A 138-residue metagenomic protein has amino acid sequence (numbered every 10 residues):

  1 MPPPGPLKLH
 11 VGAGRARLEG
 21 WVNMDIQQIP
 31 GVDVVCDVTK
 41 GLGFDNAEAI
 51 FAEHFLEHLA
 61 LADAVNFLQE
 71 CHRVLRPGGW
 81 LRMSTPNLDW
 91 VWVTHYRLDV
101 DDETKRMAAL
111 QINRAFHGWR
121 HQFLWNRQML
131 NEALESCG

Functional and structural regions predicted by a protein language model:
M1-P3: Membrane-proximal basic amphipathic "stem/tether" segments
P6-V91: Conserved SAM-binding loop
L61-R76, W80-G138: S-adenosyl-L-methionine-dependent methyltransferase catalytic module, highlighting the catalytic core
